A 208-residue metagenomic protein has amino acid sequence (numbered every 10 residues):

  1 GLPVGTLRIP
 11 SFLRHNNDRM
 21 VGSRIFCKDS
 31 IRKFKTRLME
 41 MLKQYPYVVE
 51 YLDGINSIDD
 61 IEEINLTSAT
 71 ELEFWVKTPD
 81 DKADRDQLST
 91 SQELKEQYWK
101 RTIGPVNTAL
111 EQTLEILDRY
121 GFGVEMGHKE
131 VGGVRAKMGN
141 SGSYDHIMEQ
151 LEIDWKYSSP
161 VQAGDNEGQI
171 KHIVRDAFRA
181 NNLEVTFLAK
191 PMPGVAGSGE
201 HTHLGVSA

Functional and structural regions predicted by a protein language model:
G1-F187, M192-E200, G205-A208: Glycine-rich, acidic/polar active-site loops that bind/position phosphate-bearing ligands
